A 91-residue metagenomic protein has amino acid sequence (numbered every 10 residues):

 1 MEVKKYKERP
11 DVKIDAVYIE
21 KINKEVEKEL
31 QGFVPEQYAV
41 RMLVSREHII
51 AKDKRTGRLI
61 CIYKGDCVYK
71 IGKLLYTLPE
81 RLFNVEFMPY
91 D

Functional and structural regions predicted by a protein language model:
M1-K54: N-terminal non-globular leader segments, chiefly Sec-dependent signal peptides
T56-D91: Short, compact, well-ordered microdomains
